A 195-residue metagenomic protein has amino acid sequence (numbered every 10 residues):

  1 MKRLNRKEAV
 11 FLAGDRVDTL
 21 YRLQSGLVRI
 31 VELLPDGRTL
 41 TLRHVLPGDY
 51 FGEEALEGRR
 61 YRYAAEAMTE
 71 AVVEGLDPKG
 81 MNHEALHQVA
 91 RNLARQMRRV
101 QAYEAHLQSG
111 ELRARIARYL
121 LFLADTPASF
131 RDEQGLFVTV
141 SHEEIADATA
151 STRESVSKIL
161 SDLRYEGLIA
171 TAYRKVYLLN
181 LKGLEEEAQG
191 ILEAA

Functional and structural regions predicted by a protein language model:
M1-S25: Regulatory nucleotide-sensing modules
A9, L27-E32, Y50, V72-V73: Short beta-strand segments in beta-sandwich/barrel cores
V10, L42-R43: Local beta-strand/beta-hairpin segments that build beta-sheet-rich folds
P35-L42: Short alpha-helix-to-loop micro-motif enriched in aromatics/charged/Gly
R43-R98, A102: Cyclic-nucleotide recognition modules
E84-R153: Polybasic "coupling" helices that flank or enter modular domains
D125-A195: Phosphate-/nucleic-acid-contacting segments
